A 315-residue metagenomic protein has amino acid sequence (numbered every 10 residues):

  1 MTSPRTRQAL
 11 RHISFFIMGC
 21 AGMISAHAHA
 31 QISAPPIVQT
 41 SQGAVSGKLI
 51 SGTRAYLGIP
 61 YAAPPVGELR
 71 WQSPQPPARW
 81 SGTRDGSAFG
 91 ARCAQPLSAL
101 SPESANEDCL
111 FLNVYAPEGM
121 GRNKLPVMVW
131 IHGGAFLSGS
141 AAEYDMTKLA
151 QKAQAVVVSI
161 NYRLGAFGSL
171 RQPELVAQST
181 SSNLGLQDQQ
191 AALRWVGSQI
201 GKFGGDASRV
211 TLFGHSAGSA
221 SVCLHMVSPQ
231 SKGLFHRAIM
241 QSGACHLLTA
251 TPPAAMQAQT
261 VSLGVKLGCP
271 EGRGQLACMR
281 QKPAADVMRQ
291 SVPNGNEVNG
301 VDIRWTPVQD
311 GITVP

Functional and structural regions predicted by a protein language model:
M1-A9: N-terminal secretory signal peptides that target proteins for export/translocation
I13-M23: Bacterial N-terminal signal peptides
A28-L186, A207, V301: Non-catalytic accessory segments of hydrolases
S98, S198, K232, Q241-P315: Substrate-access "cap/lid" subdomains that shape and gate the entrance to catalytic or ligand-binding pockets
C109, S179-G201, A258: Alpha/beta-hydrolase active-site loop
N161, F213, S228, I239-S242: Alpha/beta-hydrolase-fold catalytic nucleophile elbow
G204-H215: Alpha/beta-hydrolase fold nucleophile elbow
S219-Q230: Short glycine-enriched nucleophile-adjacent loop and the immediately C-terminal alpha-helix near the catalytic center
